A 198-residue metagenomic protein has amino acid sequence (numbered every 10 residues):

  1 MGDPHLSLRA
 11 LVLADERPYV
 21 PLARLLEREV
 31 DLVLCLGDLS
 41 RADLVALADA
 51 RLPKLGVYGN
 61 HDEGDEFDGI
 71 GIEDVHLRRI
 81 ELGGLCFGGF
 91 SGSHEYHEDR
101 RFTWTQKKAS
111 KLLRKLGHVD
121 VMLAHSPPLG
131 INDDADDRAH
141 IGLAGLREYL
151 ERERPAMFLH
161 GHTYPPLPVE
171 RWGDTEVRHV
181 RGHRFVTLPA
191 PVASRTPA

Functional and structural regions predicted by a protein language model:
M1-D49, R114-H118: N-terminal active-site segment of His-dependent metallophosphoesterases
M1-L11, R79-G89, V121, E170-V177 (+1 more regions): Beta-strand-turn-beta hairpins that frame and shape the catalytic cleft of phosphate-ester-processing enzymes
D15, V33, D38, G59 (+5 more regions): Divalent metal-coordination and catalytic microenvironments
D15-V20, L55-G145: Conserved catalytic scaffold of divalent metal-dependent phosphoesterases
E29-V30, R51-P53, G71-I72, V119 (+1 more regions): Short, well-ordered alpha-helix to beta-strand connector turns
G37-R41, Y58-E63, R79-I80, G182-F185: Short, acidic/turn-prone active-site loops that include or flank metal/cofactor- and phosphate-binding residues
A46-A48, P53-N60, D68, D133-T196: Conserved beta-sheet core of the metallophosphoesterase superfamily
